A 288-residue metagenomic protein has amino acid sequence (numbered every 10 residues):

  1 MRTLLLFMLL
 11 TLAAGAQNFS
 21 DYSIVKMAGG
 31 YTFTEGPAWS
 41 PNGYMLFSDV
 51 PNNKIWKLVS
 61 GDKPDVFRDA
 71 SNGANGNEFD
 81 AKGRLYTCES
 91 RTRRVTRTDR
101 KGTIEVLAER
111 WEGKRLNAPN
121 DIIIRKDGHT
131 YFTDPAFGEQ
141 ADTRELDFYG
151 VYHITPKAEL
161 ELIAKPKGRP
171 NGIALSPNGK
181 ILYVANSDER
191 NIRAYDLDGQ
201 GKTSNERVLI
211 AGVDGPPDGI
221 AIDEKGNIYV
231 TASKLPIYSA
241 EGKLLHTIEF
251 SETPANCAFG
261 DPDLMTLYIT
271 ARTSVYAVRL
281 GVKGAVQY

Functional and structural regions predicted by a protein language model:
T3-L12: Sec-dependent N-terminal signal peptides
A16-S23, N42-G43, N52, E145 (+1 more regions): Blade/loop signatures of beta-propeller domains
Q17-T32, D62, E206, Y288: A short helix->beta-strand "capping" segment at the edge of beta-propeller domains
G29-M45, A70-E89, R94, E112-F132 (+6 more regions): Beta-rich, blade/repeat-based domains predominating in secreted/periplasmic proteins but also intracellular
Y44-V66: Beta-propeller domains
V50-P51, S90-R91, F137-F148, S187-R190 (+1 more regions): Short, solvent-exposed loop/turn segments at conserved positions within beta-propeller repeat blades
K54-W56, R94-T96, Y149-Y152, N191-R193 (+2 more regions): A short loop-to-beta-strand structural motif that recurs across blades of beta-propeller domains
Y195-K202, R279-V286: Short loop/turn segments immediately following beta-strands, especially the blade-tip and inter-blade linker loops
